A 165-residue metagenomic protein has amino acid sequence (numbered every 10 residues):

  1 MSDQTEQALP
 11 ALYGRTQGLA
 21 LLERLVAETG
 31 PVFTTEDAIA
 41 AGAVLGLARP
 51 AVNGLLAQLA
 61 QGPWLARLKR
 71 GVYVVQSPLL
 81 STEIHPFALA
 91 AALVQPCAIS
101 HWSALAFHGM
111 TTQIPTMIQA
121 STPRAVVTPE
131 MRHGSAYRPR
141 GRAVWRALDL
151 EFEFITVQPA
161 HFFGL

Functional and structural regions predicted by a protein language model:
S2-P96: Short beta-edge/loop segments at beta->alpha junctions of small alpha/beta modules that act as binding/recognition
P10-G14, L22-E23, E28, V75-L165: Nucleic-acid-binding surface
